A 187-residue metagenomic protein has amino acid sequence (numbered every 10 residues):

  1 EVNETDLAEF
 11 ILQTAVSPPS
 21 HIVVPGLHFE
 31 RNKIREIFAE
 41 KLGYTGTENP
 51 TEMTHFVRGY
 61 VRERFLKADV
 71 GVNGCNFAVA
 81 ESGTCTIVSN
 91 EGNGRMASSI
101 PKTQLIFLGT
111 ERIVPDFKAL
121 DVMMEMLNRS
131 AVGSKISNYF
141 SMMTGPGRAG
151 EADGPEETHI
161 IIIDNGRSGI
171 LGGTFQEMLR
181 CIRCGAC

Functional and structural regions predicted by a protein language model:
E1-T174: The feature marks the mature, well-folded catalytic cores of soluble enzymes
T174-C187: Cysteine-centered iron-sulfur cluster-binding motifs in ferredoxin-type domains/subunits of redox enzymes
